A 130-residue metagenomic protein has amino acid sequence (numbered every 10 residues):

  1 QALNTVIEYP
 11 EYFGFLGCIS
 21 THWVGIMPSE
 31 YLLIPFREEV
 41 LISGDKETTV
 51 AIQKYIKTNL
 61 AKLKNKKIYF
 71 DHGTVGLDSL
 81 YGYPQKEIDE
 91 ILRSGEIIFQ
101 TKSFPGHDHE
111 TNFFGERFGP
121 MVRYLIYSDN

Functional and structural regions predicted by a protein language model:
Q1-N130: Non-catalytic cap/lid and distal C-terminal segments of serine-dependent acyl enzymes
